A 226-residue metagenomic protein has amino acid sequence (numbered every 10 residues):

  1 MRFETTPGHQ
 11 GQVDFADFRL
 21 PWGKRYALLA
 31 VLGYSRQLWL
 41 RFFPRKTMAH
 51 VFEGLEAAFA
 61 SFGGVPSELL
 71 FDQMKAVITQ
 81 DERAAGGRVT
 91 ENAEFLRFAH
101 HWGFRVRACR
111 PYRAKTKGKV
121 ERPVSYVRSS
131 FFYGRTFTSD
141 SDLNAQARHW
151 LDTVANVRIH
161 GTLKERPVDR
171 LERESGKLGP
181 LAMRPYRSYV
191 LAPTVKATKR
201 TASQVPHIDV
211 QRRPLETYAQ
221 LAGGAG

Functional and structural regions predicted by a protein language model:
M1-F18, D81-G86, T90-E91, E165-S175: Basic, flexible linker segments flanking DNA-binding modules in nucleic acid-interacting mobile-element proteins
M1-L38, K46-G54, R97-H100, A202: Mobile-element integrase/transposase regions, centering on the N-terminal DNA-binding/Zn-coordinating module
R36-R41, I78-T79: Short small-residue beta-strand/loop micro-motif enriched in glycine and branched aliphatics
L40-E68, R88: Active-site beta-loop-alpha junctions of metal-dependent nucleic acid enzymes, especially the RNase H-like/DDE
F71-Q73, A85-G86, F104-R128, L143 (+2 more regions): RNase H-like two-metal-ion nuclease catalytic core shared by retroviral integrases and related mobile-element nucleases
G87-V106: Two-metal-ion acidic nuclease core segments, chiefly of the RNase H-like superfamily
V124-G226: Active-site-proximal acidic segments at structured loop/helix or strand boundaries that coordinate catalytic metals
